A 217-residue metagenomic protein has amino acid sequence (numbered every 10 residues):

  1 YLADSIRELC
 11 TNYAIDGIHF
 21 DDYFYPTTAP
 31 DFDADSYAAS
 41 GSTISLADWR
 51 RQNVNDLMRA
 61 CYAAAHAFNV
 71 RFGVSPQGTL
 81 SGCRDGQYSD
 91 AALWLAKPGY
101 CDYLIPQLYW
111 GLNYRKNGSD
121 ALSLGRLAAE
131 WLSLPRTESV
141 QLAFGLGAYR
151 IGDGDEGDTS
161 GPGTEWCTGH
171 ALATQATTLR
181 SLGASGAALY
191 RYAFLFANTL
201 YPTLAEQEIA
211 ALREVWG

Functional and structural regions predicted by a protein language model:
Y1-K97, Y109-W110: Polysaccharide-binding and catalytic clefts of secreted carbohydrate-active enzymes
A96-G125, E130-G217: Substrate-binding cleft of secreted/luminal carbohydrate-active enzymes
